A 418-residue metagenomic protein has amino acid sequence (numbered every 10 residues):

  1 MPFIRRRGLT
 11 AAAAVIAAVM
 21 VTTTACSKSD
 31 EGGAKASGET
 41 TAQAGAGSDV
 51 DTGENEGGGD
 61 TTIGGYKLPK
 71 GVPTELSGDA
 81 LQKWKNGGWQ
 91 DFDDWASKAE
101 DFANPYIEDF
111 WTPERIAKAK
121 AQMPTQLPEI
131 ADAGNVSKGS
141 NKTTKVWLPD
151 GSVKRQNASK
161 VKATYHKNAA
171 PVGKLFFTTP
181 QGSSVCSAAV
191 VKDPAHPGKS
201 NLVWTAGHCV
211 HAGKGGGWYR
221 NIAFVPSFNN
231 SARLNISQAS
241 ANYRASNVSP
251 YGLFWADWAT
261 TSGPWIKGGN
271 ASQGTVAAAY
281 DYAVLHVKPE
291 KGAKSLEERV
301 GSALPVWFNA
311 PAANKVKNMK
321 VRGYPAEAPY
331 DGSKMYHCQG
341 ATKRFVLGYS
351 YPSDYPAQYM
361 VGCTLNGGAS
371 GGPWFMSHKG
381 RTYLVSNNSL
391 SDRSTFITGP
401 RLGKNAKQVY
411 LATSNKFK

Functional and structural regions predicted by a protein language model:
M1-D30, T41: Secretory targeting and sorting signals
T24-T164: N-terminal low-complexity, Pro/Thr-rich disordered segments that flank secretion/membrane-targeting signals
Y106-S227, N235: N-terminal carbohydrate-binding/catalytic regions of secreted carbohydrate-active enzymes
K160-A170, K174-Q181, V191-P194, H211 (+1 more regions): Conserved catalytic-core segment of clan PA serine endopeptidases
P180-S183, A195-P197, H208-A212, N229-A232 (+4 more regions): Solvent-exposed loop/turn segments at secondary-structure junctions within structured extracellular/periplasmic domains
A278-Y359: Chymotrypsin/trypsin-fold serine protease catalytic domain
G292, S394-K418: C-terminal cap/linker of serine protease catalytic domains
T364-N387: Catalytic nucleophile loop of clan PA
